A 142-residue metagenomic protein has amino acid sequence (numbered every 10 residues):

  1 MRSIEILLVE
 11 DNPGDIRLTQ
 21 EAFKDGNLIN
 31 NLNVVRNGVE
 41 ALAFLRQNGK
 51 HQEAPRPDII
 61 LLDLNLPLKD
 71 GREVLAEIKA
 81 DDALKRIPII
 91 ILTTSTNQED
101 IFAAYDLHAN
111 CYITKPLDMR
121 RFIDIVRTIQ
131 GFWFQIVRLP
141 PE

Functional and structural regions predicted by a protein language model:
R2-S3, L28-I29, P55-D58, A83-P88: His-Asp phosphorelay/catalytic-motif detector in bacterial-type signaling
E10: Conserved acidic carboxylate
R17, E21, R72-E73, T96-C111 (+3 more regions): Alpha4 helix (beta4-alpha4-beta5 surface) of REC/receiver domains from two-component response regulators
L18-Q20, V34-I59: Acidic, metal-coordinating helix/loop segments flanking the phosphotransfer/catalytic sites of two-component signaling
V34, L66-K69, V74, R86: Residue-level signal for the "D+5" position in two-component response regulator receiver
A43, K50, R72-K85: Short amphipathic alpha-helix used as the core "switch/output" element in two-component signaling
D63, T93: Active-site residues of response regulator receiver
M119, D124-V126, G131-E142: CheY-like receiver
